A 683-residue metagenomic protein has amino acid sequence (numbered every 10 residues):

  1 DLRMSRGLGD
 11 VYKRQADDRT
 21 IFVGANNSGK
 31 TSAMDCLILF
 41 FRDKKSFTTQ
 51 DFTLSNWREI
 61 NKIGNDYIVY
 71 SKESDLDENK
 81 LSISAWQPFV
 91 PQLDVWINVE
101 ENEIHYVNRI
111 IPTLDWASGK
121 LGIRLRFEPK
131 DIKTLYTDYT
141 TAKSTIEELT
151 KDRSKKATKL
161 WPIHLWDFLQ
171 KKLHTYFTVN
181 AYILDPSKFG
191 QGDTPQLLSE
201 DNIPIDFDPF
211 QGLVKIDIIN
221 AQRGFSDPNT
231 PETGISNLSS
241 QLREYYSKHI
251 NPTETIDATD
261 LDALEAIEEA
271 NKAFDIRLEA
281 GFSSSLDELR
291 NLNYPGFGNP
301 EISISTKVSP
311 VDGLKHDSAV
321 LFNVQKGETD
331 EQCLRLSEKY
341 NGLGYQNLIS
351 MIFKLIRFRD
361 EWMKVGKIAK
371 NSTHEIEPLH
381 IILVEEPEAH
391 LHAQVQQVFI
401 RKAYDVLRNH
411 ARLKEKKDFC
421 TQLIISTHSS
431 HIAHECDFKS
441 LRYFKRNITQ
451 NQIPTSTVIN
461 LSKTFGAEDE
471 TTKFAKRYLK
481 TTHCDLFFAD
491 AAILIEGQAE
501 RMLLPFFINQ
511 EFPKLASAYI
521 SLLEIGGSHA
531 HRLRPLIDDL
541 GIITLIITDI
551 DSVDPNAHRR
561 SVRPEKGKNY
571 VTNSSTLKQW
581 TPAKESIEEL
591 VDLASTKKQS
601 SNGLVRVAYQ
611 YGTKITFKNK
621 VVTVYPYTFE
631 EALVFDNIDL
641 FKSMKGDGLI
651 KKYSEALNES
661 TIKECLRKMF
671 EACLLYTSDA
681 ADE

Functional and structural regions predicted by a protein language model:
L2, G7-Q15, Y676-D682: Conserved small/polar residues in nucleotide/adenosyl-binding loops
K13-D17, H374-I376: Phosphate-binding P-loop
R19-K62, N341-F358, Q397, R401-K402 (+2 more regions): Phosphate-binding glycine-rich loops of NTP-binding sites
R42-S74, R359-E377, N409-C420, N451 (+1 more regions): Flexible phosphate/Mg2+-sensing switch loops adjacent to catalytic phosphate-binding sites
D51, S55-W57, K62, Y67-Q92 (+5 more regions): Glycine-rich phosphate-binding loops of NTPases
D208, K476-L494, Q498-E683: Acidic, Mg2+-coordinating catalytic modules of nucleic-acid enzymes
A221-V384, D405, N409-A411: Extended helical coiled-coil dimerization/tether regions that scaffold and oligomerize large DNA-maintenance assemblies
V398-A492, A499-P513, D539, R560-K578: C-terminal lobe/lid and adjacent interdomain/linker elements of RecA-like ASCE P-loop ATPase modules
